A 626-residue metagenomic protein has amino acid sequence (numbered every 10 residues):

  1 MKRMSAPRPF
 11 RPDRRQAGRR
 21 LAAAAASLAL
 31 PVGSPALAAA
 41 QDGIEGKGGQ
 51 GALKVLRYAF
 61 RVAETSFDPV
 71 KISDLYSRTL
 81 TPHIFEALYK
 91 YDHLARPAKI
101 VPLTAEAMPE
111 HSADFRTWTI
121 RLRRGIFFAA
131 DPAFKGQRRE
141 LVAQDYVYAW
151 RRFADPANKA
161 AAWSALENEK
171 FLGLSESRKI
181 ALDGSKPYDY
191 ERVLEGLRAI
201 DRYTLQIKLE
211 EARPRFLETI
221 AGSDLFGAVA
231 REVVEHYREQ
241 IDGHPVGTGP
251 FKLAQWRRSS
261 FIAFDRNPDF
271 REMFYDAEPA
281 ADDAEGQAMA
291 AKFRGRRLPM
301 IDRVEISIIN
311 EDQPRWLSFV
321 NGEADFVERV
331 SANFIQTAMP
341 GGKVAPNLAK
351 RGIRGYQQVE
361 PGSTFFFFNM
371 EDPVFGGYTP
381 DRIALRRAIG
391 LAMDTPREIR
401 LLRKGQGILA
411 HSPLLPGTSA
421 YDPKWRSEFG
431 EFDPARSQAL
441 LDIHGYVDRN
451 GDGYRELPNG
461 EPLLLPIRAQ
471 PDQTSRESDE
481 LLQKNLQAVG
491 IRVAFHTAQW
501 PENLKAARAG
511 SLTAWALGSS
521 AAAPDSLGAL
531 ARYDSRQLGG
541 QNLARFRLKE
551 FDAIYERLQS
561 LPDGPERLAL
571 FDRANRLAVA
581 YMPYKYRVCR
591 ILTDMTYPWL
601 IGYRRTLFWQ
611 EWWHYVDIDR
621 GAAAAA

Functional and structural regions predicted by a protein language model:
M1-Q16, A23-A26, L30, S307: N-terminal secretory signal peptides
K2-R3, R11, Q41-G49, H93-L94 (+13 more regions): Extracytoplasmic/periplasmic ligand-capture domains
S34-D42: Signal peptide processing junction and immediate N-terminal pro/mature segment of secreted/exported proteins
L56-A59, P466-R468: Short, well-ordered beta-strand segments
A59-A113, V246: N-terminal lobe/hinge region of extracytoplasmic solute-binding protein
S112-D114, I200-T204: A short, structured loop/turn motif at beta-sheet edges
L172-P187, E191: Surface-exposed intrinsically disordered loops and tails
R587: Active-site-proximal polar cores
